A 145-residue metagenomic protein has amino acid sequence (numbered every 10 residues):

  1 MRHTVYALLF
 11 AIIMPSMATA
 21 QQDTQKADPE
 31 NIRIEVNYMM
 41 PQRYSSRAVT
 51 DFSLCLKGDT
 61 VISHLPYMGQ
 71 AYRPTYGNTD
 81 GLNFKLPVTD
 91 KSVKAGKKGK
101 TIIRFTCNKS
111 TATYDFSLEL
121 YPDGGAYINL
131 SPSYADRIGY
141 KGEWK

Functional and structural regions predicted by a protein language model:
M1-K26: Bacterial Sec-dependent N-terminal signal peptides
M1-R2, G58, K145: Juxtamembrane/interfacial segments around transmembrane helices
Q22-Y76: N-terminal secretory signal peptides
M40-Q42, N78-D80, R104-T106, Y114-D115: Intrinsically disordered, low-complexity segments enriched in polar/charged residues with Gly/Pro, especially when
S46-T50, K85-P87, S110-A112: Residues that act as N-cap/strand-start positions at coil-to-secondary-structure junctions
P66-R104: Mid-chain, structured segments of secreted extracytoplasmic proteins
V88-K145: Helix-rich interaction surfaces within compact, conserved domain-sized segments that mediate assembly or partner
